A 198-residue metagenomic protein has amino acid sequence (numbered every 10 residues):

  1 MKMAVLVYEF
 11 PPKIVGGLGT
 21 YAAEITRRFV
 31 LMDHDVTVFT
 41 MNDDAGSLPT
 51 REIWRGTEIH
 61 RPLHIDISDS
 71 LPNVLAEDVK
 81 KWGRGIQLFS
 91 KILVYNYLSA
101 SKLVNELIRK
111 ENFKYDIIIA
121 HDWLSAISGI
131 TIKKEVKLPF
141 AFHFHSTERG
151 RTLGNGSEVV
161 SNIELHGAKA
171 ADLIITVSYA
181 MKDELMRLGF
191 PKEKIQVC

Functional and structural regions predicted by a protein language model:
M1-L63: N-terminal subdomain of nucleotide-sugar transferases
Y8, F144-T147: Histidine-centered beta-alpha loop that forms part of the nucleotide-sugar donor binding/catalytic region in diverse
T37-N112: A conserved catalytic-core segment of Leloir-type glycosyltransferases
D44, L124-S125, A180-K182: Alpha-helix capping/helix-boundary segments
D116-I117, L173: Structural motif
A120-S125, F144: Short His-centered aromatic/hydrophobic patch
V136-A141, R149-H166: Nucleotide-sugar donor phosphate/pyrophosphate-binding loop at the beta->alpha transition of glycosyltransferases
E164-C198: Donor nucleotide-sugar binding/catalytic pocket of nucleotide-sugar-dependent glycosyltransferases
